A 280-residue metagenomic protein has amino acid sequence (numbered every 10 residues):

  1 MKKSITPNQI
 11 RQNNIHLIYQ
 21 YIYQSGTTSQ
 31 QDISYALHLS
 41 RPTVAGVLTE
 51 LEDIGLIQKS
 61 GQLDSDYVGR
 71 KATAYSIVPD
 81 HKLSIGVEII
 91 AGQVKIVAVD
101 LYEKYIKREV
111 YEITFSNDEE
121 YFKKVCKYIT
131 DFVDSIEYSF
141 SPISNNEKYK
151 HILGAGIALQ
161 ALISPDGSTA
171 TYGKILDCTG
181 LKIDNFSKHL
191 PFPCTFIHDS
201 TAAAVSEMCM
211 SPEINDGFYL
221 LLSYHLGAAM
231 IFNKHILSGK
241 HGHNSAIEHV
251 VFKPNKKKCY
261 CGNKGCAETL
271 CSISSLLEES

Functional and structural regions predicted by a protein language model:
M1-Y35: Extreme N-terminal segment that seeds HTH/winged-HTH DNA-binding domains in transcriptional regulators
T27-S60: N-terminal helix-turn-helix
S60-A72: Short, Lys/Arg-rich nucleic-acid/phosphate-binding segment
K71-R108, Y219-F232: Gly/Thr-rich phosphate-binding beta-strand-loop-beta motif of the actin/hexokinase/Hsp70
Y105, T169-A170, I236-L237: Hydrophobic "anchor" residues
E109-D216: Glycine-rich phosphate-binding loop and adjoining helix at the ATP-binding site of ATP-dependent phosphoryl-transfer
N117, D184, F192-S280: Glycine/GP-enriched mid-protein hinge/lid loop-to-helix segment characteristic of carbohydrate kinases
